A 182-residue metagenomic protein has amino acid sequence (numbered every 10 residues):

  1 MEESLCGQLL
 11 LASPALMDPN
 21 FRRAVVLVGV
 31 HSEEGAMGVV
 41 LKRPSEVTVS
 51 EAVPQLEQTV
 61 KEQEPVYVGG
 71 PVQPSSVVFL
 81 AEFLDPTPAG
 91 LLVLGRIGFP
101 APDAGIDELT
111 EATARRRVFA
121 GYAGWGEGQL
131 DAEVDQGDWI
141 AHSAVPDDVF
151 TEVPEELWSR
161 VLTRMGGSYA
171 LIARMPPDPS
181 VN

Functional and structural regions predicted by a protein language model:
M1-N182: A short aromatic-anchored loop/beta-hairpin motif
